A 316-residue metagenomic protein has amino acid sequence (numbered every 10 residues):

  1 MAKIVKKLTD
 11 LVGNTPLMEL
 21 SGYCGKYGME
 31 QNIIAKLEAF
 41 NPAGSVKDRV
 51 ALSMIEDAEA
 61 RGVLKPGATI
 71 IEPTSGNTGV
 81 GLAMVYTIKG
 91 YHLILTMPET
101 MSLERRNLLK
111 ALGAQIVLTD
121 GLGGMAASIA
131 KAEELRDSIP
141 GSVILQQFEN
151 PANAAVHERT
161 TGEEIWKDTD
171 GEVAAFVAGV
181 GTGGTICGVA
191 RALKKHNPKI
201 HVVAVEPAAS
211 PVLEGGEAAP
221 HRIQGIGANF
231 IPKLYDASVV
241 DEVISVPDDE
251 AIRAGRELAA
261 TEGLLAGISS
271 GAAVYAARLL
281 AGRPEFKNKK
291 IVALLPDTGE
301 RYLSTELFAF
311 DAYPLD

Functional and structural regions predicted by a protein language model:
M1-D316: PLP-dependent amino-acid enzyme catalytic core
